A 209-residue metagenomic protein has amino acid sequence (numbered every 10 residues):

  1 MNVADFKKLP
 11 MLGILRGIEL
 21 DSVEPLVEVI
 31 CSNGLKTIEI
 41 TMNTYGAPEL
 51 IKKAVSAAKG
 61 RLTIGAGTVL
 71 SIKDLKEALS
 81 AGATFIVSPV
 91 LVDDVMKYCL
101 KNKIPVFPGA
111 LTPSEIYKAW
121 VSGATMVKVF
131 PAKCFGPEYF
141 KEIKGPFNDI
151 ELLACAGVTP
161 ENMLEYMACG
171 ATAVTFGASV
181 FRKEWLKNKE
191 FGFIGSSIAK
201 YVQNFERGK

Functional and structural regions predicted by a protein language model:
M1-A81, K101, P160-E161, N188-G208: Conserved N-terminal beta1-alpha1 strand-loop-helix module at the mouth
P10-L12, T37-E39, R61-G65, T84-F85 (+4 more regions): Structural preference for beta-strand elements that scaffold enzyme active sites
R16-G17, A66-I72, S88-L91, P108-P113 (+2 more regions): Glycine-rich beta-to-alpha transition loops that act as phosphate-gripper elements at the mouths of alpha/beta enzyme
S71-A81, S114-S122, Y139, V158-V174: Catalytic cores of alpha/beta
F85-V95, V129-P137, A171-E190: Glycine-rich phosphate-binding active-site loops on the catalytic face of alpha/beta enzymes
P89-C134: Histidine/lysine/aspartate-rich catalytic loop segments that bind and position anionic ligands
V95-C99, Y117-S122, P137-E142, N162-E165 (+1 more regions): Short, charged, surface-exposed secondary-structure boundary motifs
G145-R207: Hydrophobic secondary-structure block in the mid-to-C-terminal portion of proteins
